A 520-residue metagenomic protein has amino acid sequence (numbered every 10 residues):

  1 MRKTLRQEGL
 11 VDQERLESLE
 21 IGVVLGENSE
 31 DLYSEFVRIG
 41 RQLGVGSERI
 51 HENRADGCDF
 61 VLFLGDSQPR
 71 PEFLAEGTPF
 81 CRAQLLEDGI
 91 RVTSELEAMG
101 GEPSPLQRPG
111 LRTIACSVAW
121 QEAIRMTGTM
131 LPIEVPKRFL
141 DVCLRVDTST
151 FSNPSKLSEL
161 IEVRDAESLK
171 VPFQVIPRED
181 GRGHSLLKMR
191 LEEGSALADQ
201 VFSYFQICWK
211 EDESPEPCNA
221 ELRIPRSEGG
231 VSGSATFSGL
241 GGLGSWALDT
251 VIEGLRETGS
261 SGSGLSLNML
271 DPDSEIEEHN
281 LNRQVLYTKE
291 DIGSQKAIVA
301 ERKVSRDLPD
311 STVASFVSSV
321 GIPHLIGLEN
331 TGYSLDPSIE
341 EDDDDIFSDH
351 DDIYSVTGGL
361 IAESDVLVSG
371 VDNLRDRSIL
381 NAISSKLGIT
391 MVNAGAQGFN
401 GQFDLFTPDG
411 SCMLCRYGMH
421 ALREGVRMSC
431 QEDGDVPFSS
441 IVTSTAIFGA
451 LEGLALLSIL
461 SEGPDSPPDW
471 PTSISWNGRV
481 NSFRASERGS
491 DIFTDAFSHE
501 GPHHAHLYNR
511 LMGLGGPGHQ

Functional and structural regions predicted by a protein language model:
M1-Q520: Adenine nucleotide-associated cytosolic modules
